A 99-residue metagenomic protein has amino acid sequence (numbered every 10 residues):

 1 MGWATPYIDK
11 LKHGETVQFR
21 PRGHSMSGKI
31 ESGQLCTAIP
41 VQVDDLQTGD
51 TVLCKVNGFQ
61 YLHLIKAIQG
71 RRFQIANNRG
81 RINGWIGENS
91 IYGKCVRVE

Functional and structural regions predicted by a protein language model:
M1-E99: Extended hydrophobic leader/signal-anchor segments used for secretion and membrane insertion
